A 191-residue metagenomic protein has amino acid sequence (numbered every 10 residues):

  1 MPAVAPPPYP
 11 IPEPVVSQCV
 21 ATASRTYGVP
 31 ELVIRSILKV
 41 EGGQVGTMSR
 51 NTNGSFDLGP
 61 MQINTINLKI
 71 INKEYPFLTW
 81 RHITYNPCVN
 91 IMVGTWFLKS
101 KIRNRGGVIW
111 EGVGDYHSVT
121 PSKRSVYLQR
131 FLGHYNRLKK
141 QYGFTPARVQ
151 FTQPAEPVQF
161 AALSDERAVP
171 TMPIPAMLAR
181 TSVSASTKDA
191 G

Functional and structural regions predicted by a protein language model:
P2-Q150: Catalytic glycan-binding domains that act on GlcNAc-containing polysaccharides
P146-G191: Low-complexity, Gly/Ser/Thr/Pro-rich intrinsically disordered linker/tail segments
